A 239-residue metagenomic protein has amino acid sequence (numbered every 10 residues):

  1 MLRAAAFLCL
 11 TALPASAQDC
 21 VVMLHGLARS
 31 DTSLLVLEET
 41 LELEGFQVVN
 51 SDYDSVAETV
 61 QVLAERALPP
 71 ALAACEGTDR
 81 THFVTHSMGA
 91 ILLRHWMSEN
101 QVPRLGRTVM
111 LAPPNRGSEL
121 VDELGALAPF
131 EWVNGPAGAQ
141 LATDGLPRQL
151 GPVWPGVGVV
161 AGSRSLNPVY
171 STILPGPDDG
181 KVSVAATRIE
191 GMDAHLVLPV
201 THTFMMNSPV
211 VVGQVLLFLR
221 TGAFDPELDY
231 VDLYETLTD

Functional and structural regions predicted by a protein language model:
M1-F7: Sec-dependent signal peptide recognition, specifically the positively charged N-region followed immediately by
A4, S16, E76-G77, V102-P103 (+1 more regions): Short hydrophobic "helix-edge" motifs at membrane interfaces and signal-peptide entry regions
A12-P14: N-terminal signal peptide c-region/cleavage motif recognized by signal peptidases
D19-L27, D31-T32, V36, E42-W154: Serine-dependent carboxylesterase/thioesterase catalytic core of lipase-like alpha/beta-hydrolase/SGNH enzymes
E39-L43, V184-T187: Short hydrophobic/aromatic-rich motifs at helix boundaries and adjacent loops
S98-D239: Helical cap/lid subdomain of alpha/beta-hydrolase-fold lipid enzymes that gates access to the catalytic pocket
